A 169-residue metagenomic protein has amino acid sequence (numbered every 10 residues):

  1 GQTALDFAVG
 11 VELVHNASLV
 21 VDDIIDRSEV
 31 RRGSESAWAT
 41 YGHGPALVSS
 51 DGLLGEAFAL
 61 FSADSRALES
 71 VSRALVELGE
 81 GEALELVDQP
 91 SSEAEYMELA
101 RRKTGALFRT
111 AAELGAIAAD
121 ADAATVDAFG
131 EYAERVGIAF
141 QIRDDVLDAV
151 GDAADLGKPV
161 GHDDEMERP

Functional and structural regions predicted by a protein language model:
G1-P169: Mg2+-dependent prenyl diphosphate-binding active-site environment of isoprenoid biosynthetic enzymes
